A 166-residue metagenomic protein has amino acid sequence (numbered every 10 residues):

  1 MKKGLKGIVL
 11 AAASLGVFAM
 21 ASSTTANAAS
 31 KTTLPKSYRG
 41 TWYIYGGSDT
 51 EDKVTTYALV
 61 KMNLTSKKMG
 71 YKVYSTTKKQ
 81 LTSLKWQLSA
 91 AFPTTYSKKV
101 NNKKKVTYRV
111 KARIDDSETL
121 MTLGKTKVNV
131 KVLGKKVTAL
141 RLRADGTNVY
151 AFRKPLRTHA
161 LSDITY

Functional and structural regions predicted by a protein language model:
M1-A28: Sec-dependent N-terminal signal peptides of Gram-positive bacterial secreted proteins and lipoproteins
N27-T41: N-terminal helix-cap/turn-to-beta initiation motif at the start of protein domains
K31-T32, V60-N63, K127-L133: Short linear motifs in intrinsically disordered
R39-W42, K68-G70: Exposed beta-strand and adjacent loop surfaces of beta-rich binding modules that mediate intermolecular recognition
W42-T50: Long, hydrophobic N-terminal alpha-helical segment
E51-K103, N148: N-terminal glycine/threonine-rich, aromatic-flanked beta-hairpin/loop signature
V73, T94-Y166: Beta-sheet ligand-binding and adhesion/scaffold domains
